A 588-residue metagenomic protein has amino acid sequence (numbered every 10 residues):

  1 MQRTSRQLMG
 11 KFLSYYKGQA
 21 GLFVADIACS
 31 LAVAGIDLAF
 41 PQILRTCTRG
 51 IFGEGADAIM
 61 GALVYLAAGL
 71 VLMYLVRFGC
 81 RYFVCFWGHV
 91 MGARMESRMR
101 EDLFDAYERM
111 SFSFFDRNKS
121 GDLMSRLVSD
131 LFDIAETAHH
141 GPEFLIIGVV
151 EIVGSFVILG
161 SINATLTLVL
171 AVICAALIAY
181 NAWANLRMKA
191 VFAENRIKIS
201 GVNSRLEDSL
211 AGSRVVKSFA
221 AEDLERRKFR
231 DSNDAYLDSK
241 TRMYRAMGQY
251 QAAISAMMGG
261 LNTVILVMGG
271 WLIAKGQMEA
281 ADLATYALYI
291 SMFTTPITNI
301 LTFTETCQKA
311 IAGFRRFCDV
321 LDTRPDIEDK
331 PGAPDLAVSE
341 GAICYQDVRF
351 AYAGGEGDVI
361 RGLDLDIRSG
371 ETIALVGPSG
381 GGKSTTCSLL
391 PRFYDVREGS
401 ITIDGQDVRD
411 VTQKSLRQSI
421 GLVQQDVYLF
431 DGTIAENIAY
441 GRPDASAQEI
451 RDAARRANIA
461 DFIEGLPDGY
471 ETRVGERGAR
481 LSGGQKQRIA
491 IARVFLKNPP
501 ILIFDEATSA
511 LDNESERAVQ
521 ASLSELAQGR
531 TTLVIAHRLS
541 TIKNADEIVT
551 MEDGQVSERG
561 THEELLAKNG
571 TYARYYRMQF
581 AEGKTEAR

Functional and structural regions predicted by a protein language model:
M1-D37, F52-L66, V84-G88, G92 (+11 more regions): Membrane-integrated ABC transporters
Y16-Q19, V84, G88-G92, E108-V153 (+1 more regions): Juxtamembrane loop-to-helix connectors within ABC transporter transmembrane domains
F23-C80, G160-T165, G276-A280: Transmembrane helix-loop-helix hairpins at lipid-water interfaces of multipass membrane proteins, especially the type-1
A28, I36, F40, C80 (+3 more regions): Hydrophobic alpha-helical transmembrane segments of ABC transporter permease domains
A28-C29, M73-G92, E143-V150, A171-N195 (+5 more regions): Alpha-helical transmembrane segments of multi-pass membrane proteins
I59-G61, I158-V172, A246-R315, V320-L321: Helix-loop-helix
F112-S113, S129-A138, P142, I146 (+8 more regions): An intracellular "coupling" helix at the cytosolic face of ABC transporter transmembrane type-1 domains
L336-R588: ABC-type nucleotide-binding domain
